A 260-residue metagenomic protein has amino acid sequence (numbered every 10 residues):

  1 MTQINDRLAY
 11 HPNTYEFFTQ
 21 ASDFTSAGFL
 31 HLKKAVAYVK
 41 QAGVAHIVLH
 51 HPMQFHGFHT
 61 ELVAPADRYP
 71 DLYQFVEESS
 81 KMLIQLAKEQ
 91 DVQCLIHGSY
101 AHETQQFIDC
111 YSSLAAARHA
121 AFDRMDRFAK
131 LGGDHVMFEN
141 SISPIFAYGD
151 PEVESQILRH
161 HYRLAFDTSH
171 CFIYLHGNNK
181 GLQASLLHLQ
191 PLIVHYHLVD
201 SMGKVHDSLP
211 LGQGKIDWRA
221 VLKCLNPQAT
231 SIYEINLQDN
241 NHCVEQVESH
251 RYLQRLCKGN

Functional and structural regions predicted by a protein language model:
M1, L8-F17, A45-H51, C94-I96 (+4 more regions): Hydrophobic faces of well-ordered beta-strands that scaffold small-molecule active sites in alpha/beta enzyme cores
M1-M82, R163, G259-N260: N-terminal pre-domain/capping segments
T2-Q3, K33-A35, P151, N179-A184: Alpha-helical scaffolding within the catalytic cores of extracellular/periplasmic polymer-degrading hydrolases
D6, H56-L62, Y73-I84, K88-D91 (+2 more regions): Histidine-acidic metal/acid-base catalytic patches
T19-D23, M53-F55, G98-H102, N140-P144 (+3 more regions): Active-site-proximal loop/turn and secondary-structure-junction residues that shape catalytic pockets, frequently
S22-F29, D71-Q74, N140-G149, H170-K180: Active-site glycine- and acidic-residue-rich loops that bind and position anionic ligands or nucleotide-like cofactors
A37-H51, A121-L131, W218-C224: Alpha-helix-loop-beta-strand connector modules within alpha/beta enzyme cores
F58-R163: Active-site acidic/histidine proton-transfer and metal-coordination neighborhood in alpha/beta enzyme cores
